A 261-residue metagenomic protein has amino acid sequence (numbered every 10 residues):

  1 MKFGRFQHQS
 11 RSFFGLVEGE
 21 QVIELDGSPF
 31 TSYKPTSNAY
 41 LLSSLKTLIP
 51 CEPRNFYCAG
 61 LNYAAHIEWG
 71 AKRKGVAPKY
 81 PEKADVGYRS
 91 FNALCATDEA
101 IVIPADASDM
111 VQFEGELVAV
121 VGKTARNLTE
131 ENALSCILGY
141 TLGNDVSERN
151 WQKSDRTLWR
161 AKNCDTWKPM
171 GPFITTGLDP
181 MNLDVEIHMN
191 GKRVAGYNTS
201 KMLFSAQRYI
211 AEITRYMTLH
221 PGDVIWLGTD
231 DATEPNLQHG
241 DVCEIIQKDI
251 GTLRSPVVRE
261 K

Functional and structural regions predicted by a protein language model:
M1-Y80, A84, L178, R193 (+1 more regions): N-terminal non-catalytic cap/leader segment that marks the start of a structured domain
F14, E116-V120, T141, E186: Residues embedded in well-ordered beta-strands
S43-I49, H66, V102-A105, R149-K261: Catalytic-pocket segment enriched in acidic/His residues
E52, C58, Q112-E114, H220 (+1 more regions): Residue-level recognition of short, solvent-exposed, well-ordered loop/turn junctions that link secondary-structure
A77-N127: Hydrophobic alpha-helical segments and helix pairs
A125-L128, L178-P180: Short helix-loop capping/hinge motifs at secondary-structure junctions, enriched in acidic/polar residues
R126-Y140: N-terminal accessory regions of nucleic-acid-interacting proteins
